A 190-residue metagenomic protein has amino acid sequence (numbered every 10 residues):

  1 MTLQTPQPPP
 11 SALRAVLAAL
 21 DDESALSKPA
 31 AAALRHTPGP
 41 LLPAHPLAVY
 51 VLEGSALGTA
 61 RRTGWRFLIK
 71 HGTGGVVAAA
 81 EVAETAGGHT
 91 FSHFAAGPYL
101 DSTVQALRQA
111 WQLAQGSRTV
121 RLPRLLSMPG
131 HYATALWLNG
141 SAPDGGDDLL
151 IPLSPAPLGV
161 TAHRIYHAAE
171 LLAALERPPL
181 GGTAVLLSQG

Functional and structural regions predicted by a protein language model:
M1-G54, Y99-S117: Short, non-transmembrane alpha-helical segments in secretory-pathway proteins
R14, R35, R61-R62, R66 (+4 more regions): Arginine residue identity/basic-tract feature
A33-T85, T134-G140: Exposed beta-strand-loop-beta-strand "reactive/processing" segments of non-cytosolic proteins
A44-V49, F94, P123-L125: Generic beta-strand hydrophobic packing signal
A78-V120, G146-G190: A short, surface-exposed interaction/processing loop segment used at functional sites
R108-N139: Short aromatic loop motif centered on NTY/YTY
